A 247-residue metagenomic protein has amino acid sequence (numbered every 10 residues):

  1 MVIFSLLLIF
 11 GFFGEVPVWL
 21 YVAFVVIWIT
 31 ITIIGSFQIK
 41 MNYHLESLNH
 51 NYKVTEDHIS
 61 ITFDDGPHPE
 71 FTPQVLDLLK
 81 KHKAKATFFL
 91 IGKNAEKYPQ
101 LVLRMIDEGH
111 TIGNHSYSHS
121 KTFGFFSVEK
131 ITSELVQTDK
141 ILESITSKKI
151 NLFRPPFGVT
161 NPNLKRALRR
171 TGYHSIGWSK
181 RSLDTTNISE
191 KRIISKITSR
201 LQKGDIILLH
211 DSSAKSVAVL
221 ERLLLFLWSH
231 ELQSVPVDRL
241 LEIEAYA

Functional and structural regions predicted by a protein language model:
M1-S60, D77-T87, S199-A247: Terminal accessory/targeting
F24, P69-T72, L76, S189-I193: Short, acidic/polar
T32, S36-F123, E134-Q137, I141 (+3 more regions): Active-site beta->alpha N-cap acidic-glycine motif
G66-E70, L90-Y98, T122-E129, R154-T160 (+2 more regions): Acidic-and-aromatic substrate-binding clefts and catalytic sites of carbohydrate-active enzymes
Q74-V75, Q100-R104, N163-A167, V219-L223: A short acidic, amphipathic alpha-helical/loop segment
L76-L90, H110-T111, V128-V159, R166 (+2 more regions): CE4/NodB-like, metal-dependent polysaccharide N-deacetylase domain that modifies extracellular/periplasmic N-acetylated
I91, Y117, P155-G158, S179 (+2 more regions): Active-site-proximal beta-strand/loop segments in catalytic clefts of secreted hydrolases
N161, K165-R200, L232-E244: His/Asp/Glu-enriched short active-site or ligand-binding loop at hydrolase and phosphoryl-transfer sites
